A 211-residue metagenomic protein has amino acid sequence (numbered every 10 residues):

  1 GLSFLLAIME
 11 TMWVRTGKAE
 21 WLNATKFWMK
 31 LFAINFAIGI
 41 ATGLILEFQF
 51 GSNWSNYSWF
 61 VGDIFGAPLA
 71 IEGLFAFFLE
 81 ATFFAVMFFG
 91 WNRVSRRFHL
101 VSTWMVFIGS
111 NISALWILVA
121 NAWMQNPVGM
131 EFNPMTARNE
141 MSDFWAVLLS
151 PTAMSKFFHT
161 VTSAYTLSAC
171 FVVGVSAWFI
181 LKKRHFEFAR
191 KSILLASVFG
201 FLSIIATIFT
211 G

Functional and structural regions predicted by a protein language model:
G1-G211: Polytopic transmembrane helical bundles with strong interfacial aromatic enrichment
